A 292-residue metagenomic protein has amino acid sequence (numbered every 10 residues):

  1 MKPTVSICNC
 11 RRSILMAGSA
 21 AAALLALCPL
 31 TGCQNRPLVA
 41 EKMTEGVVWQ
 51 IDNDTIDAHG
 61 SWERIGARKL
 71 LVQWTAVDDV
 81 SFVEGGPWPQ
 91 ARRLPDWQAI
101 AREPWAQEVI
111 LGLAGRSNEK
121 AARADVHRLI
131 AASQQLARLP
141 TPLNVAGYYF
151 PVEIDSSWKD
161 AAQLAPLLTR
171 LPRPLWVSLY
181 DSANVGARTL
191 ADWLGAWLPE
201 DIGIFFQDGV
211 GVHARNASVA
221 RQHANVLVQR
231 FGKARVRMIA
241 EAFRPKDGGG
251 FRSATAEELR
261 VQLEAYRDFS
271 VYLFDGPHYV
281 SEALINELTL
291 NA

Functional and structural regions predicted by a protein language model:
M1-C10, A17-P29: N-terminal secretory signal peptides
Q34-A76: Boundary/entry segment of secreted carbohydrate-active catalytic domains
I51-W62, L129-A137, A187-L194, T255-Q262: Short, acidic/polar
D57-E63, L71-S117, Q163-V177: Aromatic-lined substrate-binding rim segments of carbohydrate-active enzymes
I110-K120, L171-R188, F206-Q207, R235-P245: Aromatic-lined carbohydrate-recognition surfaces of secreted/lumenal glycan-active proteins
Q135-W158: Active-site groove signature of glycoside hydrolases
A146-V152, L190-A217: Aromatic- and acid-rich polysaccharide-binding/catalytic face of secreted or lumenal carbohydrate-active enzymes
R235-A292: Substrate-binding cleft of secreted/luminal carbohydrate-active enzymes
